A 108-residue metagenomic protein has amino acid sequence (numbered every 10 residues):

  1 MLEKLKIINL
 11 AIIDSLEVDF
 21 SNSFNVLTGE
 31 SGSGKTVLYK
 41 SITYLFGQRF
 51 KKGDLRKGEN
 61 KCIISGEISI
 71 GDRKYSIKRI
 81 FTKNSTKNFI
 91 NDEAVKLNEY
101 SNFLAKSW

Functional and structural regions predicted by a protein language model:
K4-W108: Gly/Lys-enriched N-terminal cap/neck module of very large, oligomeric protein machines
